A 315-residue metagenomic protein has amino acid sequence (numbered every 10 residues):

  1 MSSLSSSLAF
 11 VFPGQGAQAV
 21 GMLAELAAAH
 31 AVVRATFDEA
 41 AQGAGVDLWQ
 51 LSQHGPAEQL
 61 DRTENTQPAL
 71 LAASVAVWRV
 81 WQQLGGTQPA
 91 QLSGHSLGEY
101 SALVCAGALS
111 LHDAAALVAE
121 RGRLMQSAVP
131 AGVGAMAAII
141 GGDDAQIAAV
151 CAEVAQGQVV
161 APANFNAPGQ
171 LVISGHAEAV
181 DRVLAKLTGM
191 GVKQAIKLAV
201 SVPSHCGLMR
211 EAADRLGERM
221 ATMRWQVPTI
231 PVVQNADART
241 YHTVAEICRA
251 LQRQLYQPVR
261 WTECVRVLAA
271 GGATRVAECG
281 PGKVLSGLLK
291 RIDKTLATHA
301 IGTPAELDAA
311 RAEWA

Functional and structural regions predicted by a protein language model:
S2-I147, Q194, L198, R275-D308: FabD-like malonyl-/acyl-CoA
Q15-A17, Q42-A44, A106-Q257: Alpha/beta catalytic cores of group-transfer enzymes, especially the acyltransferase/condensing modules of polyketide
A69-A76, R253-W261: A short, flexible low-complexity segment enriched in Lys/Arg and Gly/Pro that occurs in N-terminal basic tails
Q82, T188, A269-G272: Non-catalytic positions within long, well-ordered alpha-helices that form the structural scaffold/packing of enzyme
A179-V180, G272, P304-A305, A309-A315: NAD(P)-dependent dehydrogenase/reductase Rossmann-like domain
V233, Q252, V265-A269, S286 (+1 more regions): Generic hydrophobic alpha-helical scaffold/packing signal
Y256-A273: A short, acidic, amphipathic alpha-helical segment used as a generic capping/interface helix at domain edges
